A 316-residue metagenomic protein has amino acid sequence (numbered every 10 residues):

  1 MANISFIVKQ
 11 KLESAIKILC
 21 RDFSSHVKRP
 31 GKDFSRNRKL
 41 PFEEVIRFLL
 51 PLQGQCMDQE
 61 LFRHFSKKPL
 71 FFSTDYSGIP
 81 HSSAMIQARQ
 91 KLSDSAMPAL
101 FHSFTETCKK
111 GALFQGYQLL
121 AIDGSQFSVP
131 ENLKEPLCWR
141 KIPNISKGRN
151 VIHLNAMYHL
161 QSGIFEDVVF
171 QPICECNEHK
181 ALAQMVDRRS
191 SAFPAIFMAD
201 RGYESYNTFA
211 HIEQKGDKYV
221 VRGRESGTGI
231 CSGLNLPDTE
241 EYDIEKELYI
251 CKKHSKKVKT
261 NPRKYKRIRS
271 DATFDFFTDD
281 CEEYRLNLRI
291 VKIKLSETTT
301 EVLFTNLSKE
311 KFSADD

Functional and structural regions predicted by a protein language model:
M1-R63, S77, R89-K91, A99-L100 (+3 more regions): Single, function-defining residue in the core of a domain
K67-T74, K141-S146, L182: Well-ordered, non-transmembrane segments within structured domains
K68-I86: Short, basic interhelical loop/turn and adjoining N-cap of the next helix at nucleic-acid- or acidic-partner-contacting
A84-C108: Short, basic alpha-helical nucleic acid-contact segments in DNA-binding proteins and DNA transaction factors
H102-E106, K134-P143: Short acidic (Asp/Glu) patches
